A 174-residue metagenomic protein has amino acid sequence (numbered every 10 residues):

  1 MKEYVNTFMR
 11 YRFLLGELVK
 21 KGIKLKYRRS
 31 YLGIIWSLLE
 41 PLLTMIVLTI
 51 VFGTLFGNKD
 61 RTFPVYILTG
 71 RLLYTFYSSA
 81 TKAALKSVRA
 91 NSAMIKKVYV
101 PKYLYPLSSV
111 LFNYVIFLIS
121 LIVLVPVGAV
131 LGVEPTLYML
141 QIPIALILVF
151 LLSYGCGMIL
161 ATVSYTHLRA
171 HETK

Functional and structural regions predicted by a protein language model:
M1-L168: Hydrophobic transmembrane alpha-helices and immediately adjacent juxtamembrane helices of multi-pass inner-membrane
A170-K174: A short, hydrophobic C-terminal helix/tail in secreted or cell-surface proteins
